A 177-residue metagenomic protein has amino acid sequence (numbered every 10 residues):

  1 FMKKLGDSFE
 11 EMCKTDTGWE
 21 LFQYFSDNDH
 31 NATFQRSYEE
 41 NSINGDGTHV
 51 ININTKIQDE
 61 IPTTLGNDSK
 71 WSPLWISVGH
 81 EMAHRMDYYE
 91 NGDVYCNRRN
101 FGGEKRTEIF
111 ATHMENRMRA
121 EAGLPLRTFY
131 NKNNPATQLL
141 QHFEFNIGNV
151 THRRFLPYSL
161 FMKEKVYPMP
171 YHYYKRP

Functional and structural regions predicted by a protein language model:
F1, N67, W71, N100-T107: Residue-level preference for long, well-ordered alpha-helices that form the structural scaffold of enzyme catalytic
F1-Q58: Auxiliary, metal-adjacent structural segments of Zn-dependent hydrolase domains
S8-T15, R85-Y89, M114-E121: Structured segments of extracytoplasmic/periplasmic soluble domains in secreted or envelope-associated proteins
K56-S77: Short pre-active-site segment immediately N-terminal to the catalytic Zn-binding motif
P62-L65, S69, M86-R98: Short, solvent-exposed secondary-structure capping/transition elements
P73-Y89: Active-site recognition of the HExxH zinc-binding catalytic motif
D93-P177: Active-site or metal-binding loop neighborhoods of secreted/extracellular toxin and effector enzymes
